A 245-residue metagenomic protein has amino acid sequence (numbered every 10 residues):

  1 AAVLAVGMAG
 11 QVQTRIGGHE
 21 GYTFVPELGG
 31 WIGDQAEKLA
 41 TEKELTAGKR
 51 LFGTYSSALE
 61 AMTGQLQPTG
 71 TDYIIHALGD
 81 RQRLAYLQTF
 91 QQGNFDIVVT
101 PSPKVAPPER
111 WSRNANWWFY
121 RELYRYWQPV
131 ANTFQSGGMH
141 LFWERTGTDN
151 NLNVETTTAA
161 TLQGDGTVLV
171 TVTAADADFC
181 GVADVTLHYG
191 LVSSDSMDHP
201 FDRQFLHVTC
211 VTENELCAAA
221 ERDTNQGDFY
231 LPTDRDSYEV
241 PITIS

Functional and structural regions predicted by a protein language model:
A2-F134, H140, R145-D149, D184-T233: Extracytoplasmic
I97, C180-D184, S237-S245: Noncatalytic modules at the cell exterior or secretory-pathway interfaces, chiefly beta-strand-rich lectin/adhesion
T148-Q163: Low-complexity, Pro/Ser/Thr- and charge-rich linker/hinge segments at domain boundaries
T161, V170, L187-G190: Charge-rich interaction segments
Q163-A175: Surface-exposed ligand/attachment interfaces on beta-rich extracellular proteins
